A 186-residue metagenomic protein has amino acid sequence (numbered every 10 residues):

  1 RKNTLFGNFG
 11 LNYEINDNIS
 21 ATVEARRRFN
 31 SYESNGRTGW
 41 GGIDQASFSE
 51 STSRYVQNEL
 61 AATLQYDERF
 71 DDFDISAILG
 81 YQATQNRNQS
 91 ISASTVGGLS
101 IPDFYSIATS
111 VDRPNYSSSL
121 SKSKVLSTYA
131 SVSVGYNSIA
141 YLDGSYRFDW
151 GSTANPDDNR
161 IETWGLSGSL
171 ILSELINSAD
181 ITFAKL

Functional and structural regions predicted by a protein language model:
R1, G36-F48, Q89-Y116: Surface-exposed loop/turn segments flanking beta-strands in extracellular/periplasmic regions
N3-F70, D74, S123-E174: Surface-exposed extracellular loop regions of Gram-negative outer-membrane beta-barrel proteins
Y32-G36, Q85-S92, L175-I176: Secretory-pathway/luminal and periplasmic proteins that interact with or process carbohydrate-rich
Q65-I107: Carboxylate/His-rich catalytic cores and anion/metal-binding grooves
L79, R160-E162, A184: Short acidic-glycine motifs
R87-S90, P156, A184-L186: Surface-exposed extracellular loop regions of Gram-negative outer-membrane beta-barrel proteins, predominantly
L175-L186: Outer-membrane beta-barrel translocator/channel fold
